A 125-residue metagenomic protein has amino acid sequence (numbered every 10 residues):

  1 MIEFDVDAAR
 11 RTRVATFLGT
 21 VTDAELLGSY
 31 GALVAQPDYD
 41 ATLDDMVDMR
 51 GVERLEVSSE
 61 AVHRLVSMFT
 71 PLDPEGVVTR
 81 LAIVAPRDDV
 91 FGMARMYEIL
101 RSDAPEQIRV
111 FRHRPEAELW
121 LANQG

Functional and structural regions predicted by a protein language model:
M1-G125: Amphipathic, Lys/Arg-enriched alpha-helical "gate/interface" segment within cytosolic domains that mediates
